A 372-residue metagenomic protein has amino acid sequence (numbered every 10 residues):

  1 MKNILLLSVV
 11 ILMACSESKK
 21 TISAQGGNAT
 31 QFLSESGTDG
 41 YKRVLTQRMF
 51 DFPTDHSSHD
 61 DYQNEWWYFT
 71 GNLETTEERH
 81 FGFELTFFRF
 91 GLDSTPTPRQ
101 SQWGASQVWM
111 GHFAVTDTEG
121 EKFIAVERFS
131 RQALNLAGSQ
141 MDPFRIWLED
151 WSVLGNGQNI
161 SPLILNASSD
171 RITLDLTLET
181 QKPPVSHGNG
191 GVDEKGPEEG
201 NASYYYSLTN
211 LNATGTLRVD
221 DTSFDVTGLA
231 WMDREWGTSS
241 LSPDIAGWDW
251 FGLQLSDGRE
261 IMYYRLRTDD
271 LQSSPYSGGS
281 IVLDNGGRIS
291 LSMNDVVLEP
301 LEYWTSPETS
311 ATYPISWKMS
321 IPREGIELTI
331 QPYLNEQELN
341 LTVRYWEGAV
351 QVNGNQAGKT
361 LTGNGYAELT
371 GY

Functional and structural regions predicted by a protein language model:
K2-L7: Sec-dependent signal peptide recognition, specifically the positively charged N-region followed immediately by
L12-A14: C-terminal motif of bacterial Sec signal peptides marking the signal peptidase cleavage site
S16-Y372: Structured soluble/peripheral alpha/beta segments that form catalytic or ligand/cofactor-binding pockets
